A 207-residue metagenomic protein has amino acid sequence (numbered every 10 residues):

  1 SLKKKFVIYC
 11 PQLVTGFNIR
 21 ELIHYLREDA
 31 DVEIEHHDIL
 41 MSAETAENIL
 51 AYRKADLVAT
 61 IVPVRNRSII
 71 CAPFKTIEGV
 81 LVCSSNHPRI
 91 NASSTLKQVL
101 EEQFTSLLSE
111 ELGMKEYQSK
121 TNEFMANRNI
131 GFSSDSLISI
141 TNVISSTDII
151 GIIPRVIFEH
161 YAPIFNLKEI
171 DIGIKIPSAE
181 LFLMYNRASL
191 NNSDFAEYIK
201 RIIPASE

Functional and structural regions predicted by a protein language model:
S1-F6, K97-E101: Immediate post-signal peptide segment of exported/extracytoplasmic ligand-binding proteins
K3-R65: Central regulatory/effector-binding core of bacterial HTH transcription factors
K5-C10, V82, T105, G151 (+1 more regions): Short, well-ordered beta-strand segments
F17-I19, R89-N91, L96, E102-M125 (+2 more regions): Secondary-structure junction motif
N18, K168-E207: A late-sequence structural motif
S42-T45, A51-K54, I61, E110-K168: Hydrophobic hinge/microswitch elements
N66-L108: Flexible hinge/capping segments at coil-to-helix
I70-V80, R155, P163-E180: Short beta-strand->loop
